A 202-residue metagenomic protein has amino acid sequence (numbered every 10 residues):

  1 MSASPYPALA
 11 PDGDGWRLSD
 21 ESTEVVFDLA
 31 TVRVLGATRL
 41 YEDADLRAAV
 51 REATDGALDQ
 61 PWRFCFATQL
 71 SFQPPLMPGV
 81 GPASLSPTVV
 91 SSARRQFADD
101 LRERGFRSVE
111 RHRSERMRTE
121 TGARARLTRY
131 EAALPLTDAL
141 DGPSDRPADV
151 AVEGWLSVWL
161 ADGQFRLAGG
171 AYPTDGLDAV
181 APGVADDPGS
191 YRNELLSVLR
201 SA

Functional and structural regions predicted by a protein language model:
M1-P11: Secretory targeting signatures
S2, V89-F97, P188-L196: Well-ordered, non-membrane alpha-helical segments in soluble/globular domains
P11-D28, E103-M117: Short secondary-structure junctions
D14-S91, A123: Secretory pathway targeting signatures of secreted, lumenal, and periplasmic proteins
L70-P74, A132-D138, T174: Beta-strand elements of well-folded, non-transmembrane domains
A93-W155: Signature of long, low-cysteine stretches enriched in small and polar/charged residues
D149-D175: Extended hydrophobic
L167-A202: Surface-exposed amphipathic alpha-helical segments
